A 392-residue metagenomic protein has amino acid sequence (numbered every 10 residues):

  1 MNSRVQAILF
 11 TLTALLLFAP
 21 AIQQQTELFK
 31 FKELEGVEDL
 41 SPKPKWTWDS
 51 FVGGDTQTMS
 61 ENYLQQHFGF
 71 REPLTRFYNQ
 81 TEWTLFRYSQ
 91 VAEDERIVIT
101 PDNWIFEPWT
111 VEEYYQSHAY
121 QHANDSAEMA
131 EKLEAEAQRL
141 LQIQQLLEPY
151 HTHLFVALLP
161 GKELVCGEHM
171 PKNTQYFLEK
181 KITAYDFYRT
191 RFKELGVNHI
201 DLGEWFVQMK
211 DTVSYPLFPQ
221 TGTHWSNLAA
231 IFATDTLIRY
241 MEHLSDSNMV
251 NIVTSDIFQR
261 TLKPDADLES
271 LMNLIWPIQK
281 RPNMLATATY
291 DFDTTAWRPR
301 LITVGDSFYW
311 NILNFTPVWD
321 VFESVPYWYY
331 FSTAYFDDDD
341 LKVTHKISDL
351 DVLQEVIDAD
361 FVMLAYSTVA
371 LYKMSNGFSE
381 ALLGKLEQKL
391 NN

Functional and structural regions predicted by a protein language model:
M1-N392: Extracellular glycan-modifying ectodomains
